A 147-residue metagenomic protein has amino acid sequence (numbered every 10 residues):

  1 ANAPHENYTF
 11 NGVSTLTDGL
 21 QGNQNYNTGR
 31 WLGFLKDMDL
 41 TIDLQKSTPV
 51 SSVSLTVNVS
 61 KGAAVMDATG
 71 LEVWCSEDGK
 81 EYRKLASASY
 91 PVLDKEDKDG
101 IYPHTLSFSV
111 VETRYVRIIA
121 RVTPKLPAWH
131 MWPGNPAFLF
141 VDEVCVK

Functional and structural regions predicted by a protein language model:
A1-Q21: Predominantly extracellular/luminal regions of secreted and cell-surface proteins, especially disulfide-bonded
N2-P4, E77, S89: Intrinsic disorder/low-complexity segments
P4-T9, V92-I101: Short, surface-exposed linear segments at secondary-structure transitions and domain or protein termini
G22-A86, G100-K147: Aromatic, loop-rich ligand-recognition surfaces of beta-strand-rich domains
K84-D94: Solvent-exposed serine/threonine-rich low-complexity stretches and specific carbohydrate-binding patches
